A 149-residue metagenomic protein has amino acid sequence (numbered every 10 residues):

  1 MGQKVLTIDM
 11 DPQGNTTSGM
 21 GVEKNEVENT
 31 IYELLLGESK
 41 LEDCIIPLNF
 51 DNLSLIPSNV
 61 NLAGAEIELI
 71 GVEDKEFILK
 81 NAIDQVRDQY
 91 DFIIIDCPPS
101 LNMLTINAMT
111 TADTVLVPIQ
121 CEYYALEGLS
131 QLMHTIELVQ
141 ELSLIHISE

Functional and structural regions predicted by a protein language model:
M1-E149: P-loop NTP-binding core
